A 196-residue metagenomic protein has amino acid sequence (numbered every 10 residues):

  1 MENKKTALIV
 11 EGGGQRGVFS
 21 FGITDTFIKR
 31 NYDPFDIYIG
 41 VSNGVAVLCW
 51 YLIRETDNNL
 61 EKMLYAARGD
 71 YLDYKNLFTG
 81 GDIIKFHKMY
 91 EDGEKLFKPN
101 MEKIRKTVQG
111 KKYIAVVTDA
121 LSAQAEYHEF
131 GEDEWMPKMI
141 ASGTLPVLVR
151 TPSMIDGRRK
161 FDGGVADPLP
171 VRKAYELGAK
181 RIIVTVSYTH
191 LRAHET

Functional and structural regions predicted by a protein language model:
M1-I39, C49-R192: Patatin-like phospholipase
G40, G44: Gly/Ala-rich beta-loop-alpha elbow adjacent to hydrolase catalytic centers
